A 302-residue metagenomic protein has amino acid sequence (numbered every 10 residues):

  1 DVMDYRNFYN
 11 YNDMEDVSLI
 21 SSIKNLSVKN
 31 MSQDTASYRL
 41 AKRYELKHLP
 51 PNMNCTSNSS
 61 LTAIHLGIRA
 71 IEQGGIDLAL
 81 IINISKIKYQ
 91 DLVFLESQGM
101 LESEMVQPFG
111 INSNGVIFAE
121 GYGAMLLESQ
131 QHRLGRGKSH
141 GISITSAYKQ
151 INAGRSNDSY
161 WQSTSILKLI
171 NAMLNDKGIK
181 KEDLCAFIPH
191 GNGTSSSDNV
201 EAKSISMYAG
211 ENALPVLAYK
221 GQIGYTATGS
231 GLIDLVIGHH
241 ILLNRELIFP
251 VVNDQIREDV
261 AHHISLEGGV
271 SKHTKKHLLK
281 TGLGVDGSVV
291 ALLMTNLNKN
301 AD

Functional and structural regions predicted by a protein language model:
D1-P51, S197-E211: Active-site-proximal gating segment of KS-fold condensing enzymes and close homologs
D1-V2, N83-I87, Q131, S146-A153 (+4 more regions): Glycine-rich beta-alpha junction loops
N25, N30, T35-R43, N52 (+2 more regions): Conserved beta-strand-centric core segments of catalytic alpha/beta enzyme folds
I76, D183-L184, A213, K275: Local beta-strand N-terminus motif with an aromatic residue
L101, M105-I179, C185-A186, E211 (+1 more regions): Condensing-enzyme catalytic core mediating Claisen C-C bond formation in acyl metabolism
G154-Q162, N192-A209, T226-I233, S265 (+1 more regions): Short glycine/threonine-rich loop-to-helix capping motif typified by GTGT followed within a few residues by an Asp-Pro
C185-S195, Y219-T226: A short beta-alpha structural unit
